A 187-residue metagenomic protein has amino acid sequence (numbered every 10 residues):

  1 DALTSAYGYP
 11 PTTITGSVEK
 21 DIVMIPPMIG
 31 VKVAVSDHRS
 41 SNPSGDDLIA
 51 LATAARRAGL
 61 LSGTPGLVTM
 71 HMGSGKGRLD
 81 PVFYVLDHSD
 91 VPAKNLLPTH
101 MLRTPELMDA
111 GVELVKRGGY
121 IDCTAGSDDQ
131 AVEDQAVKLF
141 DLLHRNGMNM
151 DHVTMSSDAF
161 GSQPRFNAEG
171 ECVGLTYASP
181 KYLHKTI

Functional and structural regions predicted by a protein language model:
D1-T4: Metal-associated gating/positioning segment near the N- to mid-region
A6-P10: Acidic, glycine-rich active-site loops and adjacent beta-strand->loop/helix elements that engage anionic groups
T13-C123, A131-H152, H184: Histidine/acidic residue-rich metal-binding segments in metalloenzymes
S127: Residue-level signal for short, function-critical loop segments
R145-I187: His/Asp/Glu-enriched, well-ordered alpha-helical/loop segment that forms or immediately abuts the divalent-metal
